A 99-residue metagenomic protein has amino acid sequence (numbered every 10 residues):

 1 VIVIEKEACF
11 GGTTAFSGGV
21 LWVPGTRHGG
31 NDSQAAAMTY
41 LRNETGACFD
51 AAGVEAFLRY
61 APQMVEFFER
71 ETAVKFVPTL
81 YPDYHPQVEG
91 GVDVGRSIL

Functional and structural regions predicted by a protein language model:
V1-G18, H28: Glycine-rich FAD pyrophosphate-binding loop
K6, G46-A56, A73-P82: Surface-exposed patches in mature extracellular/periplasmic domains of secreted proteins
A8, G19-L21, T39, V74 (+1 more regions): Flexible, active-site-adjacent loop/turn segments at secondary-structure boundaries
G12-F16, G25-T26, L80, V88-E89: Short, solvent-exposed loop/turn and secondary-structure capping segments
S17-V23, G95: Short, hinge-like loop/turn segments at secondary-structure boundaries
L21-F57: Glycine-rich active-site loop/strand segments that organize a redox cofactor
R59-L99: Conserved redox-cofactor binding core of oxidoreductases
